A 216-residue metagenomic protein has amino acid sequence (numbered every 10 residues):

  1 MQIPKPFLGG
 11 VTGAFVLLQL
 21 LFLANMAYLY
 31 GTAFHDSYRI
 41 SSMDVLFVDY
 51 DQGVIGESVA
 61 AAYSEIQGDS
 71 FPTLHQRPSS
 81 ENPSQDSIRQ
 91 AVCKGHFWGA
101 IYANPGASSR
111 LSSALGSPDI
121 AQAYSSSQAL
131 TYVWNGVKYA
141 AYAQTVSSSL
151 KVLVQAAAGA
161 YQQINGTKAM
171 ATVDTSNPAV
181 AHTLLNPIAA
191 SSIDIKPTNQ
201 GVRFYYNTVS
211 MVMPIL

Functional and structural regions predicted by a protein language model:
M1-V202: Extracytoplasmic/periplasmic domains immediately adjacent to an N-terminal transmembrane anchor in multi-pass membrane
R203-L216: Core alpha-helical transmembrane segments of integral membrane proteins
